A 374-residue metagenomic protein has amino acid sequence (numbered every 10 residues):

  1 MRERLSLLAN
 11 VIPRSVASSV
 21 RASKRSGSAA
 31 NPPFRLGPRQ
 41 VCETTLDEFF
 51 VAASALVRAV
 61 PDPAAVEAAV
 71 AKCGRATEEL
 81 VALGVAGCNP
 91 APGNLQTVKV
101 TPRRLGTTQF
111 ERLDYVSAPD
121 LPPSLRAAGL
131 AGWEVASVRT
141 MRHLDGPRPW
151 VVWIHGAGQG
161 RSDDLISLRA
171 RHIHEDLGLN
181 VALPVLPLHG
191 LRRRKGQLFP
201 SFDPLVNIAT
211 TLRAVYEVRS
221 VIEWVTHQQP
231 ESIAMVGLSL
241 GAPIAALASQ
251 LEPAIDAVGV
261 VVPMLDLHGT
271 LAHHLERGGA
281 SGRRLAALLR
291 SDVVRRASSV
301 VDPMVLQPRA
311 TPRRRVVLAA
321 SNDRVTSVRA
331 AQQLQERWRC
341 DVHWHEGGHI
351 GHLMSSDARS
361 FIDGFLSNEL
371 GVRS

Functional and structural regions predicted by a protein language model:
M1-P123: N-terminal targeting or regulatory segments adjacent to alpha/beta-hydrolase or S9 domains
A128-K195: Short, surface-exposed "cap/lid" segments of acyl-processing enzymes
Q197, S201-Q228: Alpha/beta-hydrolase active-site loop
V236-A245: Gly/Ala-rich beta-loop-alpha elbow adjacent to hydrolase catalytic centers
L247-D292, W344: Hydrolase active-site cap/lid region
A310-T311, V316-A319, D323: Short beta-strand/loop motif that positions the catalytic acidic residue of the alpha/beta-hydrolase fold
R324-A330: Conserved alpha/beta-hydrolase "acid-adjacent" motif
G347-S360: Catalytic histidine-centered segment of alpha/beta-hydrolase-like enzymes
